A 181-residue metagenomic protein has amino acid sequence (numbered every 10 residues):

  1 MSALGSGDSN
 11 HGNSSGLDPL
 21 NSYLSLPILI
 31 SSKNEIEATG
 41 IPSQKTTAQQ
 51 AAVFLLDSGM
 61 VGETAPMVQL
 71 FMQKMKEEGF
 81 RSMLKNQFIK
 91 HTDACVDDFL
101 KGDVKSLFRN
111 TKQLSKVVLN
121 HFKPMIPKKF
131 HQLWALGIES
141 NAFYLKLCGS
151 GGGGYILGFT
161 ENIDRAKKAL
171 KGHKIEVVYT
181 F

Functional and structural regions predicted by a protein language model:
A3-N13, L17-S150, L157-F181: C-terminal nucleotide
